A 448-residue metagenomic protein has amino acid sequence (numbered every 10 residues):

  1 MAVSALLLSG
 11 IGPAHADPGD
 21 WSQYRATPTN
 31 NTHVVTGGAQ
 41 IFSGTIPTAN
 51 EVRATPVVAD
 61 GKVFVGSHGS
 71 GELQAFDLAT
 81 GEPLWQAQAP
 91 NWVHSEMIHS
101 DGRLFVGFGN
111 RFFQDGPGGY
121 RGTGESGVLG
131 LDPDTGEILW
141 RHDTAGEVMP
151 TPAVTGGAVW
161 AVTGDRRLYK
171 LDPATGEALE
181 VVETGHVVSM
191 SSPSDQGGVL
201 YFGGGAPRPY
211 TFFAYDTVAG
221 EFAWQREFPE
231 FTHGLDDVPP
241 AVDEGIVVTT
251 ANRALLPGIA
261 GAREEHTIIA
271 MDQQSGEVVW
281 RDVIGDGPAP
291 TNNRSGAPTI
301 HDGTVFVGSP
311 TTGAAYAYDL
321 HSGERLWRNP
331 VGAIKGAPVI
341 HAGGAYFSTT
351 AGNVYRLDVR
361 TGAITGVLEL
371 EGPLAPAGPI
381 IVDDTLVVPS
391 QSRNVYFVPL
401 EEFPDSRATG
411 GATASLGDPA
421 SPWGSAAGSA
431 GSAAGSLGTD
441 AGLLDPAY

Functional and structural regions predicted by a protein language model:
M1-A16: Secretory targeting and sorting signals
H15-G19, L443-L444: Low-complexity, acidic Ser/Thr/Pro-rich repeat tracts that form intrinsically disordered stalk/linker regions of very
P18-P28, A49-E72, P90-L129, H142-Y169 (+8 more regions): Repeat-blade elements of multi-bladed beta-propeller folds
N31-A49: A short helix->beta-strand "capping" segment at the edge of beta-propeller domains
I41-P47, E82-A87, E137-H142, E177-E183 (+4 more regions): A short beta-strand motif characteristic of beta-propeller blades
F42, P117-G118, D440: Positively charged, lysine/arginine-rich intrinsically disordered segments
D77-G81, D132-T135, D172-G176, D216-G220 (+4 more regions): Short loop/turn segments that connect beta-strands within beta-propeller blades
R407-Y448: Composition-driven, intrinsically disordered low-complexity tracts enriched in small residues
